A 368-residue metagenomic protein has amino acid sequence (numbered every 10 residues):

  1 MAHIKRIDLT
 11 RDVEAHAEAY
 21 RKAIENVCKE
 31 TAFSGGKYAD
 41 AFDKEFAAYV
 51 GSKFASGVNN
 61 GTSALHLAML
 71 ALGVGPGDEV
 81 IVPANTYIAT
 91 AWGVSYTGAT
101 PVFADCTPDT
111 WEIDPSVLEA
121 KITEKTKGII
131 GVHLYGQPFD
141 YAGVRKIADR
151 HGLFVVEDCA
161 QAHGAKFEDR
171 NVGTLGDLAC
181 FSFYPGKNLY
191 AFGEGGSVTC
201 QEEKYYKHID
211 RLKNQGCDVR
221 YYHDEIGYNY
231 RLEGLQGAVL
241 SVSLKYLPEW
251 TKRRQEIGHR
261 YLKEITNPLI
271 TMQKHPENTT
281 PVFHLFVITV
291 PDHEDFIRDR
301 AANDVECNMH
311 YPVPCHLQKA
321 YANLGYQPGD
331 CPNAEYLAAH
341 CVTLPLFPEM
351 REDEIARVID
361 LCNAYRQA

Functional and structural regions predicted by a protein language model:
M1-A32, K37, P345: N-terminal "arm"/small-domain region of PLP-dependent enzymes with the aminotransferase-like
T10, A39-E45, Y49-A55, S116 (+5 more regions): PLP-dependent aminotransferase class I/II
T31-E79, G93-T97, F103-D105, R170: Phosphate-binding glycine-rich loop
S56, I81, V102, V155-V156 (+3 more regions): Structural detector of well-ordered beta-strand residues that form the stable sheet scaffold of enzyme domains
L70-C159, K166: PLP-dependent aminotransferase-like
W92-V94, I147, N171, N188 (+1 more regions): Hydrophobic/aromatic ligand-binding patch that stacks against planar heteroaromatic rings of cofactors or nucleotides
E157-F192, R220-D224: Conserved active-site segment immediately N-terminal to the catalytic lysine that forms the internal aldimine
F181-S182, G196-E202, S241: Short beta-strand-to-turn element immediately C-terminal to the catalytic PLP-Schiff-base lysine in fold type I
